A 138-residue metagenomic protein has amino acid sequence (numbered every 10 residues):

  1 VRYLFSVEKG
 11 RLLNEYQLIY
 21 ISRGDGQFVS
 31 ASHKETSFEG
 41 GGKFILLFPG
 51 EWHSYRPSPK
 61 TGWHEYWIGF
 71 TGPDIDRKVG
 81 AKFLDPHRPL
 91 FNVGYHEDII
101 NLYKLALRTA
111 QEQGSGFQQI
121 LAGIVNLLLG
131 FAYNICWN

Functional and structural regions predicted by a protein language model:
V1-P86: N-terminal regulatory/effector-sensing and dimerization cores that precede helix-turn-helix DNA-binding domains
K78-N138: Amphipathic alpha-helical segments enriched in hydrophobic/aromatic residues interleaved with Lys/Arg
